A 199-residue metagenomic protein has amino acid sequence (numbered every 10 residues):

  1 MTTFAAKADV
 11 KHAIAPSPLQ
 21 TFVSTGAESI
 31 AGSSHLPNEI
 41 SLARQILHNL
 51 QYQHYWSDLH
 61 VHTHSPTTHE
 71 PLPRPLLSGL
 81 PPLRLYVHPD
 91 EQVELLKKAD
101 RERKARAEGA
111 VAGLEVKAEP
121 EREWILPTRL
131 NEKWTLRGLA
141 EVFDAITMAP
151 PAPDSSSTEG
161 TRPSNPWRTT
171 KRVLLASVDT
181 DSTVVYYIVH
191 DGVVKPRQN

Functional and structural regions predicted by a protein language model:
M1-P16, I40, I188, K195-Q198: Nuclease-adjacent, charged terminal/linker segments that flank catalytic cores
H12-T170, D181: Acidic, polar low-complexity intrinsically disordered regions
S157-D191, P196-N199: Helix-rich interaction surfaces within compact, conserved domain-sized segments that mediate assembly or partner
